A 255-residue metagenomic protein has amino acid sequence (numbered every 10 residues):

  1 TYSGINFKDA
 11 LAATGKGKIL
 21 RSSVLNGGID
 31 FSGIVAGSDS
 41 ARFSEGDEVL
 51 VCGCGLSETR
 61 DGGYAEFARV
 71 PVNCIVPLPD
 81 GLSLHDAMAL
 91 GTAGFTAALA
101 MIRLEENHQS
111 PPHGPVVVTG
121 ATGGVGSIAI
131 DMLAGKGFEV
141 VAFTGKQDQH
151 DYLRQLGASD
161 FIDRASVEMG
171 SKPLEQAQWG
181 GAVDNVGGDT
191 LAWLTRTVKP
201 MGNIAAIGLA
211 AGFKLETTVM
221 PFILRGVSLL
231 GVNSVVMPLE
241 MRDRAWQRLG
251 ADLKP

Functional and structural regions predicted by a protein language model:
T1-I5, T14-L56: Glycine-rich beta-strand-centered segment in the early N-terminal region that forms part of a ligand/cofactor-binding
L50, G180-V183, A205: N-terminal Rossmann-like NAD(P) cofactor-binding module of classical short-chain dehydrogenase/reductase
V51-V117, P255: NAD(P)H dinucleotide-binding glycine-rich loop of Rossmann-like/cofactor-binding domains, especially the beta1-alpha1
M88-R164: Mid-domain Rossmann-like dinucleotide-binding core that forms the NAD(H)/NADP(H) cofactor-binding site
V167-Q178: Short amphipathic alpha-helix with an adjacent loop that forms part of the alpha/beta core around
D189-K254: Glycine-rich phosphate-binding loop and adjacent beta-alpha segment of Rossmann(oid) nucleotide-cofactor-binding
